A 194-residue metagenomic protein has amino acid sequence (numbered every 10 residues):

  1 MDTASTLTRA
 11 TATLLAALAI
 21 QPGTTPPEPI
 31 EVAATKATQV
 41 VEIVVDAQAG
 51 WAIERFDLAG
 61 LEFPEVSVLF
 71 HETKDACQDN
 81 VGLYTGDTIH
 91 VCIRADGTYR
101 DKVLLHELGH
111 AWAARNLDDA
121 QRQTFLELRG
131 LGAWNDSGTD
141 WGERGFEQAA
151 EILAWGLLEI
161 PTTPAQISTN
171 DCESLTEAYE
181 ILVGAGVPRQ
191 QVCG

Functional and structural regions predicted by a protein language model:
T3-A34: C-terminal region of N-terminal signal peptides and the immediate post-cleavage residues of exported proteins
T6, P27-D87: Auxiliary, metal-adjacent structural segments of Zn-dependent hydrolase domains
Q48, A52, R100-L104, L108 (+3 more regions): Stable alpha-helical elements in mature extracytoplasmic
G60-F70, A120-L126, P161-N170: Surface-exposed patches in mature extracellular/periplasmic domains of secreted proteins
A76-Q78, V91-I93, E173, V192-G194: Sequence contexts marking disulfide-bonded cysteines in secreted/extracellular proteins
T88-L104: Short pre-active-site segment immediately N-terminal to the catalytic Zn-binding motif
L108-T124: Catalytic Zn2+-binding segment of zinc metalloproteases
L126-G194: Metalloprotease/metallohydrolase-associated module, dominated by Zn2+-dependent proteases
